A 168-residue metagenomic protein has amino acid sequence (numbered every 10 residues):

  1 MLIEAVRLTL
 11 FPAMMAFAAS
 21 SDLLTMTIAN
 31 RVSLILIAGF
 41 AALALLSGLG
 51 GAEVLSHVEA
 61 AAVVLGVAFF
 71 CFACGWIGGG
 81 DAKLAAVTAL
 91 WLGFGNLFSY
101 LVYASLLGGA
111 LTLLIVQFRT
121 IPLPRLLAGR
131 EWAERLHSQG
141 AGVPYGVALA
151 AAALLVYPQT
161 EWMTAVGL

Functional and structural regions predicted by a protein language model:
M1-L168: A membrane-topology feature that recognizes alpha-helical transmembrane segments and their immediate juxtamembrane
